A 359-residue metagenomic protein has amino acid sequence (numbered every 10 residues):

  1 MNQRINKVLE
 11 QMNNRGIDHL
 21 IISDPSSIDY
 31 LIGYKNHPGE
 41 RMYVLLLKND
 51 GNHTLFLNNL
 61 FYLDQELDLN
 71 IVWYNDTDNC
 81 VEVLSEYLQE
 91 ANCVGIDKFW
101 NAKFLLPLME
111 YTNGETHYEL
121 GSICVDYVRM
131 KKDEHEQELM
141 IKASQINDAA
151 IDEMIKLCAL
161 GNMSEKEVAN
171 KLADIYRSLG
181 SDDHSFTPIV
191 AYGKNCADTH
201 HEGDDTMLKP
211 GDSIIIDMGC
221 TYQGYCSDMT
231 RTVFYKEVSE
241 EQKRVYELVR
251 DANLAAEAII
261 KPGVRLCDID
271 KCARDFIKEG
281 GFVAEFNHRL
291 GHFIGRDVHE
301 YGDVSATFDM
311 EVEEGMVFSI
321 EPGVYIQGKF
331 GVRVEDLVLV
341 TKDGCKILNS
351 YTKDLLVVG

Functional and structural regions predicted by a protein language model:
M1-G359: Active-site neighborhoods and metal-handling regions in enzymes and metal-associated proteins
